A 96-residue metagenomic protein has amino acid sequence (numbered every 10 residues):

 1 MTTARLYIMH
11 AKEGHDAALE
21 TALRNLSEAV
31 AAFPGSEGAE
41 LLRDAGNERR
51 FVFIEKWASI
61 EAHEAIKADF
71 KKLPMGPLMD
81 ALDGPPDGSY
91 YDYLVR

Functional and structural regions predicted by a protein language model:
M1-T3, A18, P34-S36: Short, flexible segments with low predicted structural confidence
M1-T3, E40-R49, G76-R96: Glycine-rich beta-strand-turn "strand-cap" elements at beta-sheet edges
T3-H10, E40-K67: Short, well-ordered beta-strand segments in beta-rich or mixed alpha/beta enzyme and ligand-binding folds
H10-T21: Short, surface-exposed ligand-recognition loops at beta-strand->loop->(often short) alpha-helix junctions that present
G14, N25, E48, E61 (+1 more regions): Short alpha-helical
N25-E37, K56-S89: An amphipathic, aromatic/His-enriched active-site/gating alpha helix that lines ligand/cofactor pockets
